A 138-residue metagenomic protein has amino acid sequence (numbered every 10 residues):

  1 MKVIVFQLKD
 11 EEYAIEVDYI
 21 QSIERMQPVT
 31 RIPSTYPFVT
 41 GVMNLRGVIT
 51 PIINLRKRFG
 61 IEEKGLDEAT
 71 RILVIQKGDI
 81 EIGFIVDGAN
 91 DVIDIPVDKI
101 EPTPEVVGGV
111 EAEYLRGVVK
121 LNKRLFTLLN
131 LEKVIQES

Functional and structural regions predicted by a protein language model:
M1-S138: An acidic, low-aromatic, low-complexity terminal/linker signal
